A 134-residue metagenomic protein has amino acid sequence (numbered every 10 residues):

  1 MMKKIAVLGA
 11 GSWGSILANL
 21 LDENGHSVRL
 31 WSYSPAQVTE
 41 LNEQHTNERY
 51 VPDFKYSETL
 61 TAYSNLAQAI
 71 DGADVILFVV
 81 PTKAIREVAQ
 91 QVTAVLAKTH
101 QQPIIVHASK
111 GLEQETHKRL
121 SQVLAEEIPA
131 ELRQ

Functional and structural regions predicted by a protein language model:
M1-F54, T59-S64, Q68, Q91: NAD(P)+-binding Rossmann beta1-loop-alpha1 motif at the extreme N-terminus of oxidoreductases
I70-D71, V75-F78, T82-Q134: Rossmann-like NAD(P)(H) cofactor-binding subdomain of soluble oxidoreductases
